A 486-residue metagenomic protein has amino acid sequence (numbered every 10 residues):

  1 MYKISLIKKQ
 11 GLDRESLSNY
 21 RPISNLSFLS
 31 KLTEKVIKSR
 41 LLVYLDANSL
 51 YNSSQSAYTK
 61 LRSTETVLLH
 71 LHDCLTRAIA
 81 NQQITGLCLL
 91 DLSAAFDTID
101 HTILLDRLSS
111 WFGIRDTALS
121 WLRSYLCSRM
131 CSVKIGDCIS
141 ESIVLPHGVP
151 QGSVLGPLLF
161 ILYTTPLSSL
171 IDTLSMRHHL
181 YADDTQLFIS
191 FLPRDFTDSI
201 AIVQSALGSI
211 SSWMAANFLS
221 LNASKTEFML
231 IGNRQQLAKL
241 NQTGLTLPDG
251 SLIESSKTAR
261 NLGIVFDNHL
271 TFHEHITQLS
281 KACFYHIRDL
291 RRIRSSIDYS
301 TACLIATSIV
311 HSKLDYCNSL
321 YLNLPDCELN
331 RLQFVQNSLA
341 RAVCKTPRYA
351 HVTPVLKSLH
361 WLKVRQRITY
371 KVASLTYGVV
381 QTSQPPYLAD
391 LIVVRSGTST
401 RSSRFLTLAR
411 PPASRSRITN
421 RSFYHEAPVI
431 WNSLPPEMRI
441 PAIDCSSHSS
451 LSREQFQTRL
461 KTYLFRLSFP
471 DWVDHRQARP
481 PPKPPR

Functional and structural regions predicted by a protein language model:
M1-S5, K9-R486: Hydrophobic/basic alpha-helical segments
